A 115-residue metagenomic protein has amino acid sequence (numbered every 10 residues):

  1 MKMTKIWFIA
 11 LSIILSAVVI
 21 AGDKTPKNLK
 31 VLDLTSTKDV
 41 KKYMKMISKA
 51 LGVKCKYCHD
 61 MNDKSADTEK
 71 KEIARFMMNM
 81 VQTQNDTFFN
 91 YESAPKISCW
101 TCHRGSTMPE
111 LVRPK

Functional and structural regions predicted by a protein language model:
K2-L34, K38, K49-K56, N62-E72 (+1 more regions): Post-cleavage N-terminal segment of exported redox proteins
K41-K54, F89-I97: Sequence/structural segment immediately N-terminal to covalent heme-attachment motifs in c-type and related
G52-N62, K96-S106: The canonical Cys-X-X-Cys-His
S65-T68, P109-R113: Short Cys/His-rich "knuckle" micro-motifs
K70-A74, P114-K115: "Short basic amphipathic alpha-helical interaction patches in structured regions
M80-R104: Short Fe-S-cluster ligation motifs
